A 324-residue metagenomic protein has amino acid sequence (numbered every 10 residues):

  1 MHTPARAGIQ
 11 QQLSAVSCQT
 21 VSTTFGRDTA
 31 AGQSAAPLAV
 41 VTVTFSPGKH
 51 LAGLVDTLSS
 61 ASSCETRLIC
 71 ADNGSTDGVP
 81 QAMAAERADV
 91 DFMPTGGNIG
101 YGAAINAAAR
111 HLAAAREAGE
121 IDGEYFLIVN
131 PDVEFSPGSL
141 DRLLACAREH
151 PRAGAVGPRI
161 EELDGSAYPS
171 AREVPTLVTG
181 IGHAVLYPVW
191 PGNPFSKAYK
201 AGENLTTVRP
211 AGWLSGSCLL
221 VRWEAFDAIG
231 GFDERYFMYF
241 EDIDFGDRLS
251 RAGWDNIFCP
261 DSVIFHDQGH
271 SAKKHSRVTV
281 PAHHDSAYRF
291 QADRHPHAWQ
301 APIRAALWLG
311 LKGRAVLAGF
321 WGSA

Functional and structural regions predicted by a protein language model:
D56-E65: Short, acidic, metal-binding catalytic loop of nucleotide-sugar glycosyltransferases
D72-P80, G97: A conserved acidic beta->alpha catalytic loop
T95-I121: Glycine-rich, basic loop-to-helix element that forms the pyrophosphate-binding segment of sugar-nucleotide handling
F126: Short aromatic/hydrophobic "clamp" motif used to bind/position activated sugar donors
E134-P169: Conserved donor NDP-sugar-binding/catalytic core segment of glycosyltransferases
P175-A211: Short, flexible, basic/aromatic active-site loop/helix in glycosyltransferases
N204-V263: A short, conserved alpha-helix in the catalytic core of glycosyltransferases
D244-A324: Active-site-adjacent helix/loop segment of glycosyltransferases that harbors family-specific signature motifs
